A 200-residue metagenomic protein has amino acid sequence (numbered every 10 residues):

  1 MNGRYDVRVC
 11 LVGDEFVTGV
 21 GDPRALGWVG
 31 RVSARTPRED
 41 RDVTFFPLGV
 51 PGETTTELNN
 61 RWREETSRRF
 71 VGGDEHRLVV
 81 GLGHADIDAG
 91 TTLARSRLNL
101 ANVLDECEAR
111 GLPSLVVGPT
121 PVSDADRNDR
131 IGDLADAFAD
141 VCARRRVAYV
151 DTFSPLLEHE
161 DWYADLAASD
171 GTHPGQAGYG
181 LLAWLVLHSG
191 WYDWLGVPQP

Functional and structural regions predicted by a protein language model:
M1-P51, T56, R63-G73: Serine-esterase "nucleophile elbow" of acetyl-processing enzymes
R8, H76-V79, P113: Structural motif
V12-D14, L48-P51, G81-H84, G118-P121 (+1 more regions): Active-site-proximal beta-strand/loop segments in catalytic clefts of secreted hydrolases
D22-A25, T55-R97, V122: Oxyanion-hole/transition-state-stabilizing segment in secreted/luminal serine hydrolases and related acyltransferases
R68-E75, R110-G111, D193-L195: Glycine-rich phosphate-binding loop signature in dinucleotide/nucleotide-binding domains
G81-A85, V103-D136, H159: Active-site segments of SGNH/GDSL-like serine hydrolases that catalyze O-acetyl group transfer/hydrolysis on lipids
P121-P200: Catalytic His-Asp segment of secreted/periplasmic serine-dependent ester chemistry enzymes
